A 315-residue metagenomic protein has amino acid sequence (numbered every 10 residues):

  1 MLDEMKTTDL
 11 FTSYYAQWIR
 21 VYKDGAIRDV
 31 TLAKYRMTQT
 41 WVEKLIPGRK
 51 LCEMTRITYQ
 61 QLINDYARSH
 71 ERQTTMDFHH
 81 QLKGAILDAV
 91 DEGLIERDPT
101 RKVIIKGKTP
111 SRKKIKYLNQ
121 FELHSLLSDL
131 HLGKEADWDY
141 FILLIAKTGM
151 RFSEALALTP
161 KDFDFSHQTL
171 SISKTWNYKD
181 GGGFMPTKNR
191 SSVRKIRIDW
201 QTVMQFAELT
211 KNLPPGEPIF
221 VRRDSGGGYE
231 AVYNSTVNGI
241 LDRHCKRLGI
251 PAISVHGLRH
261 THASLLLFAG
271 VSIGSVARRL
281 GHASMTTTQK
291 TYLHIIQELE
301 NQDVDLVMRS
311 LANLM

Functional and structural regions predicted by a protein language model:
M1-M5, D29, N189: Short, surface-exposed polybasic/aromatic micro-patch for ligand or macromolecular engagement
F11, I19-L94, G133-K134, G228-T236 (+1 more regions): N-terminal core-binding DNA-recognition domain of tyrosine site-specific recombinases/integrases
C52, I95-R97, T109-S128, K179-W200 (+1 more regions): DNA breakage-rejoining catalytic core of tyrosine-based enzymes
M76-F78, D91, I95-L158, S166: Basic, Lys/Arg- and aromatic-enriched nucleic-acid-binding interface segment
V90-P99, F165-S171, E208-G216: Proline-centered turn/helix-capping motifs that create local helix->coil transitions or kinks
D91, L143, K147-E154, R243-C245 (+4 more regions): C-terminal catalytic core of tyrosine-transesterase DNA break-rejoin enzymes
H167, D180, M185-V193, R197-M204 (+2 more regions): C-terminal secondary-structure termini that scaffold catalytic or DNA-interacting sites
T175, D199-I250: Active-site/catalytic core of tyrosine-dependent DNA strand-transfer enzymes
